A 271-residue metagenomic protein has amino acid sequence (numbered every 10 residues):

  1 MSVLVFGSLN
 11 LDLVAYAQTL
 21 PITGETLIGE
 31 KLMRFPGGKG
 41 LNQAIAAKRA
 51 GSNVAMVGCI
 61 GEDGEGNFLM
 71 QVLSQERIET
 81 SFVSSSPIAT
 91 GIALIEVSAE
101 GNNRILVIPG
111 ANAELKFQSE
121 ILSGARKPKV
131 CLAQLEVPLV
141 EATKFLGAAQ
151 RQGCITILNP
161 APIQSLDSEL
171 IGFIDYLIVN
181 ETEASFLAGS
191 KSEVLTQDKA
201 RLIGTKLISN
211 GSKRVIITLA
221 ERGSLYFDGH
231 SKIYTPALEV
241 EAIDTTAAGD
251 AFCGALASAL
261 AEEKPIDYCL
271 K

Functional and structural regions predicted by a protein language model:
M1-C59, G64-Q71, Q75, E241-I243: Glycine-rich phosphate/adenosyl-contacting loop at the front of the ribokinase-like
V3, S165, Q197-K271: Conserved phosphate-binding/catalytic region of the ribokinase-like
C59, S85, I95-V130, L135: Conserved phosphate-binding/catalytic loop of the ribokinase/pfkB sugar-kinase fold
V72-P87: A glycine-rich helix N-cap at a beta->alpha junction
R77, G110-K116, T156-I163, P236: Short gly/ser/thr-rich secondary-structure transition/capping motifs
P128-L202, R222-S224: Conserved beta-alpha-beta core of the PfkB/ribokinase-like small-molecule kinase fold
